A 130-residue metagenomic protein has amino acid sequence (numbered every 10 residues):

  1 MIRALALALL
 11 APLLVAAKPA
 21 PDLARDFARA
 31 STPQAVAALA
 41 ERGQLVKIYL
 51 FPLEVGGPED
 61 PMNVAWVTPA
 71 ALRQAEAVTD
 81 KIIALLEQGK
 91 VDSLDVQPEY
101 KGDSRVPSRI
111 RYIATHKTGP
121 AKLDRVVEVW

Functional and structural regions predicted by a protein language model:
A4-L14: Sec-dependent N-terminal signal peptides
A24-W130: Domain-level detector of nuclease and nuclease-like folds in predominantly extracellular/periplasmic contexts
